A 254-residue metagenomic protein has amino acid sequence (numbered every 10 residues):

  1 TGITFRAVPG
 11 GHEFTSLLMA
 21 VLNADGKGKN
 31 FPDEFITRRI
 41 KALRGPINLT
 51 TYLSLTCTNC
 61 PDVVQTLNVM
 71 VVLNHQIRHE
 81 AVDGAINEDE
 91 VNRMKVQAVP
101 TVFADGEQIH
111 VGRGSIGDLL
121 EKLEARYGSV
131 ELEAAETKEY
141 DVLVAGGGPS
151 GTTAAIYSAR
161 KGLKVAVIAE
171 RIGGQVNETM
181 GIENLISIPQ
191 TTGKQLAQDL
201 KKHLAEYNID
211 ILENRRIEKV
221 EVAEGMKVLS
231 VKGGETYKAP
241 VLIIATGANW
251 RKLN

Functional and structural regions predicted by a protein language model:
T1, P100-A104, K227-S230: Short polybasic amphipathic segments
G2-G28, F103-V130: Non-catalytic, surface beta->alpha helical segment in thiol-disulfide oxidoreductase systems
K27-L43, V130-E136, D141-V142: Long, charged amphipathic helices and adjacent flexible linkers at domain junctions
I47-L55, N59-P61, Q65-L67, V72 (+1 more regions): Beta1-alpha1 glycine-rich phosphate/pyrophosphate-binding loop at the start of Rossmann-like nucleotide-binding domains
H75-D89: Thiol-based oxidoreductase modules, predominantly thioredoxin-like and allied folds used for disulfide exchange
H79-A81, V167, I211-E213: A structural preference for short, hydrophobic beta-strand core positions in alpha/beta folds
V91-A98, V111-G114: Thiol/disulfide oxidoreductase modules built on the thioredoxin-like
E107-D118, L123, G128-A145, G173 (+2 more regions): FAD-binding core/adjacent interface of flavoenzyme oxidoreductases
